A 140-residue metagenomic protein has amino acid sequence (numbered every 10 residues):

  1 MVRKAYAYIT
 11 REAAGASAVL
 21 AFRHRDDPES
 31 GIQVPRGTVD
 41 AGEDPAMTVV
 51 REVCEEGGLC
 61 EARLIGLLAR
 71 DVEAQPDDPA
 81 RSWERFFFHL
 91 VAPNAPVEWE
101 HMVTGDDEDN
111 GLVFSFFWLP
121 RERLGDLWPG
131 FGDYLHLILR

Functional and structural regions predicted by a protein language model:
M1-V34: N-terminal strand-loop-strand
V2-Y6, W83-F87, V113: Short hydrophobic/aromatic beta-strand or adjacent loop that forms the aromatic wall/cage of a ligand/substrate-binding
R11, E61, L90-N94, P120-R123: Non-catalytic surface loops within mature trypsin-like serine protease
A13-G15, D27-E29, D40-A41, R70-A74 (+1 more regions): Short, charged/polar surface micro-motifs in flexible loops or helix N-caps
E29-I32, V97-R140: Nudix hydrolase/Nudix homology domain
V34-L67: The catalytic Nudix box helix
V39-E43, R81, V113: Short, solvent-exposed loop/helix junctions and linker helices that flank or host conserved functional motifs
V72-T104, F117, L137-L139: Active-site-adjacent beta-strand/loop module that shapes the phosphate/pyrophosphate-binding cleft
